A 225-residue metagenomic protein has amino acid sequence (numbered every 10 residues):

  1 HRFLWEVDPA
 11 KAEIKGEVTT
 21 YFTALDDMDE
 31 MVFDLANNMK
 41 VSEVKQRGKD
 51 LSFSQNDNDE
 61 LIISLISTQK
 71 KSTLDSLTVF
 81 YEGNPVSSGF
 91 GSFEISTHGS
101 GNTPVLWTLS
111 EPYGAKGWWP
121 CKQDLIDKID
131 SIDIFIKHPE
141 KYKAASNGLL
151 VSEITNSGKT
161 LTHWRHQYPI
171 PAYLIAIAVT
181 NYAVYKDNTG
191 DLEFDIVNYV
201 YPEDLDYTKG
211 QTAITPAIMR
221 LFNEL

Functional and structural regions predicted by a protein language model:
H1-F3, G16-T20, M31, D75-L77 (+3 more regions): Hydrophobic residues positioned within well-ordered beta-strands of beta-sheet architectures
H1-K15, T23, S42, T97-W107 (+1 more regions): N-terminal, polar/Ser/Thr-rich
F3-E6, T20, D50-S52, S64-Q69 (+2 more regions): Beta-strand-rich interaction surfaces with strong enrichment in secreted/lumenal proteins
K11-N37: Ligand-binding face of N-terminal immunoglobulin V-set domains in extracellular IgSF glycoproteins
G16, T108-E111, Q123-L225: Hydrophobic helix-coil surface modules that form long, contiguous segments used for peptide/substrate interaction
T20-F22, Y81, W118, I136: Hydrophobic beta-strand positions in extracellular immunoglobulin-like domains
D26-M28, L35-K40, P85, I129 (+1 more regions): Short proline/glycine-enriched turn/loop motifs at strand-loop junctions of beta-rich domains
A36-G99: A surface-exposed beta-strand-loop module
